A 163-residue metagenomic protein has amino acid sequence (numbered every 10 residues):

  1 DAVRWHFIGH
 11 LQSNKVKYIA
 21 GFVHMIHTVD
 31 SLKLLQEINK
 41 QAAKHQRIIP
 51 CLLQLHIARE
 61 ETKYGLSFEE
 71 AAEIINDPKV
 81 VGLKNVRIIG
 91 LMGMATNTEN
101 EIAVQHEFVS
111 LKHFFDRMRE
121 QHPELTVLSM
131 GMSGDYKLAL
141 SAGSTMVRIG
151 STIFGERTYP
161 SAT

Functional and structural regions predicted by a protein language model:
D1-G134, A142: Conserved alpha/beta-domain cores
D30-L34, M132, Y136-T163: Glycine-rich phosphate-binding active-site loops on the catalytic face of alpha/beta enzymes
